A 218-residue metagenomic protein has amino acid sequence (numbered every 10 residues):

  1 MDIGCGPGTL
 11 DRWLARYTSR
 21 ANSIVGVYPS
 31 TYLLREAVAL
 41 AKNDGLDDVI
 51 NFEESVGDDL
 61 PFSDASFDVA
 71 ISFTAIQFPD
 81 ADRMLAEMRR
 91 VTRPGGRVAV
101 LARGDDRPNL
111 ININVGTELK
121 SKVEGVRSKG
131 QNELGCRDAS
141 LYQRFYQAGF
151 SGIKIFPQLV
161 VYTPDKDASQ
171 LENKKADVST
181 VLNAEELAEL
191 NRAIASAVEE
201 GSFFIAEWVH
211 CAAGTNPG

Functional and structural regions predicted by a protein language model:
M1-I3, P7-D59: Class I SAM-dependent methyltransferase SAM/SAH-binding core
D58-A70: A short acidic, Gly/Pro-enriched loop at the edge of an enzyme's catalytic core that lines a small-molecule cofactor
D68-D82: A short SAM/SAH-binding and catalytic strip from SAM-dependent methyltransferases
D82-R97: A short glycine-rich, Lys/Arg-flanked "PGG" loop and its adjoining helix->strand segment in the class I
R97-D165, N183: Conserved catalytic/acceptor-binding region of the Class I
A139, G152-G218: Conserved Class I S-adenosyl-L-methionine
